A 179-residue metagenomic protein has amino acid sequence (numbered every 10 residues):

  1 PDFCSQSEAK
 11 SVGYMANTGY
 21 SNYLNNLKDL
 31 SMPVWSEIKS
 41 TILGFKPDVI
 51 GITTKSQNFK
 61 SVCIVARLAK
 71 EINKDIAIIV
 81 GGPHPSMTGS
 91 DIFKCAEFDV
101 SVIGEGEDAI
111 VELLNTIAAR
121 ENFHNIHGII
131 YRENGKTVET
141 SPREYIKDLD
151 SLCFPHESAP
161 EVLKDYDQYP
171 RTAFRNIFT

Functional and structural regions predicted by a protein language model:
F3-C4, L27-D148: Glycine-rich beta-alpha loop elements in corrinoid/cobalamin-binding modules across cobalamin-dependent enzymes
S5-M32: Charged, often glycine-rich, active-site loop that binds/positions anionic groups
Q6-Y14, W35-F45, Q168-F174: Conserved Radical SAM active-site core
K10, T54, L114, L149 (+1 more regions): Generic alpha-helix signal with a bias toward terminal, lower-confidence helices and secondary-structure junctions
K10-V12, P142-R143, L152: Short aromatic-enriched loop/helix-cap "lid" or pocket-rim segments at secondary-structure transitions that line
S11-Y20, V62-V65, A159-Y166: Short charge-dense sequence patches
Y14, Y20-Y23, F98, Y131 (+2 more regions): Sequence-level detector for tyrosine residue identity
D150-S151, P155-T179: Radical SAM [4Fe-4S] cluster-binding motif and immediate context
